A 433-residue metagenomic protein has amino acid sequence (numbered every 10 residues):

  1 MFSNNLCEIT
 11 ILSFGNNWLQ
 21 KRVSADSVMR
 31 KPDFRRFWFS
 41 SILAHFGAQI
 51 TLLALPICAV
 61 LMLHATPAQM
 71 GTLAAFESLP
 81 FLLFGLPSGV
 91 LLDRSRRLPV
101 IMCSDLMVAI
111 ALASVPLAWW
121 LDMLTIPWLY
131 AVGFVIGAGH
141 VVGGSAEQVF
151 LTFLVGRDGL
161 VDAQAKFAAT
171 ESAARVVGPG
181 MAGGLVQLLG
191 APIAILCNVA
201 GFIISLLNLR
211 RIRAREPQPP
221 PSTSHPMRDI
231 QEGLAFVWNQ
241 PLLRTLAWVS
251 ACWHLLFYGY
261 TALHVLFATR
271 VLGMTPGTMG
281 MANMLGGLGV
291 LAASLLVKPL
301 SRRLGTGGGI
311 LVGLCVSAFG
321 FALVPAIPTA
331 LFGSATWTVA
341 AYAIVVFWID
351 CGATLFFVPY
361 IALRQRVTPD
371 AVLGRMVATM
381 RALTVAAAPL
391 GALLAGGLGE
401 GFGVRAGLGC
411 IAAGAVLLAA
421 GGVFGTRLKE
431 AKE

Functional and structural regions predicted by a protein language model:
F2-E433: Alpha-helical transmembrane-bundle signature of multi-pass membrane transport and export proteins
